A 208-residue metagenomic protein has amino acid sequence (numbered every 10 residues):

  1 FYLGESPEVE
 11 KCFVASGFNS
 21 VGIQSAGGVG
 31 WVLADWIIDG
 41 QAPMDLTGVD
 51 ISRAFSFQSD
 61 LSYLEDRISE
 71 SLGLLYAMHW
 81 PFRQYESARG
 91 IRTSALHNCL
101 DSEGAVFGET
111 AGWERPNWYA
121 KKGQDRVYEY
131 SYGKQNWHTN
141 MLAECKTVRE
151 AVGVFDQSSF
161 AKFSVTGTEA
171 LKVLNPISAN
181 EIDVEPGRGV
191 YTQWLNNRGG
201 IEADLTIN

Functional and structural regions predicted by a protein language model:
F1-V14, V21, T139-A143, N196-N197: FAD-binding beta-loop-beta segment adjacent to the flavin cofactor pocket
G4, G17-G22, G30, G40 (+4 more regions): Glycine-centered flexibility sites
G4, G27, W31-A34, L171 (+1 more regions): Predominant activation on well-ordered alpha-helical scaffold segments within soluble catalytic domains
E8, D35, A105: Residue-level marker of positions within ordered structural domains that often coincide with functionally constrained
E8, D39-G40, D183-E185: Secondary-structure transition/capping motifs at alpha-helix termini and the adjoining loop/turn into the next element
C12-F18, F155-F160: Glycine- and acidic
S25-T47: Internal hydrophobic alpha-helix adjacent to the cofactor/substrate pocket in enzyme cavities
M44-N208: Glycine/proline-enriched, intrinsically flexible loops and inter-domain linkers
